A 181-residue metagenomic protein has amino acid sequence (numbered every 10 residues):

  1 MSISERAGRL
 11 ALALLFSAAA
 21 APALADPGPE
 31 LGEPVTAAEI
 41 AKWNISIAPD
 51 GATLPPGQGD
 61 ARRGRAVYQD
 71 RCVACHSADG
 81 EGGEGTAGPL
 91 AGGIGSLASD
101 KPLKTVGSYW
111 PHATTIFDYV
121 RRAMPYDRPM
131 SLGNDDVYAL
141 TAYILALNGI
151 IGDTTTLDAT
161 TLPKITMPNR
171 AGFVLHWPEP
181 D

Functional and structural regions predicted by a protein language model:
S2-A11: Bacterial N-terminal signal peptides that target proteins for export
A18-A20: N-terminal signal peptide c-region/cleavage motif recognized by signal peptidases
A23-A25: Boundary at the C-terminal end of the N-terminal hydrophobic targeting segment
L31-V67, P125-R128: Electrostatic cytochrome c docking/interface patches
E39, D60, H112, I116 (+1 more regions): Stable alpha-helical elements in mature extracytoplasmic
G64, Y68-D79, L90, L140-I144: The canonical Cys-X-X-Cys-His
R65, E81-R121, P125: Gly/Gly-Pro-rich "capping" loops immediately C-terminal to redox-active cysteine motifs in periplasmic/lumenal
D127-D181: Flexible coil segments in periplasmic/lumen-exposed cytochrome c-class electron-transfer proteins
